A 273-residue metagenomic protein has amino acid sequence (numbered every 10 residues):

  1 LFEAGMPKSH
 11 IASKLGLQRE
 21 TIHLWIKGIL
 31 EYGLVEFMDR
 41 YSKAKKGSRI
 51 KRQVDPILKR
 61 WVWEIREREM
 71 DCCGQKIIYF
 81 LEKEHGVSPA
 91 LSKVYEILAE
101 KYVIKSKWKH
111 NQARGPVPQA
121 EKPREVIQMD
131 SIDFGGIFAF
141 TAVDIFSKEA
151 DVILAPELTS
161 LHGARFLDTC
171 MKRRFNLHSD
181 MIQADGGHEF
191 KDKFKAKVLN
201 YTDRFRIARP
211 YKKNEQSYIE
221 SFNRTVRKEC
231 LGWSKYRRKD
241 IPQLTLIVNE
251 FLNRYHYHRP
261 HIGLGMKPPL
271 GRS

Functional and structural regions predicted by a protein language model:
E3, G16, K27-E31, E67 (+5 more regions): Residue-level detection of the helix-turn-helix DNA-binding "recognition helix"
S9, E20, S92: Key DNA-contact positions within bacterial/archaeal DNA-binding proteins
H10-L15, I77: Short alpha-helical "recognition helix" segments of helix-turn-helix
F37-I127, A196, P268-S273: Basic, flexible linker segments flanking DNA-binding modules in nucleic acid-interacting mobile-element proteins
V152-L177: Active-site beta-loop-alpha junctions of metal-dependent nucleic acid enzymes, especially the RNase H-like/DDE
L177-F190, M266-P268: Acidic/histidine-rich, metal-coordinating catalytic segments
M181-G186, L199-Y218, S234-K239: RNase H-like polynucleotidyl transferase catalytic core
D192, R227-S273: C-terminal domain-tail junction helix/linker
